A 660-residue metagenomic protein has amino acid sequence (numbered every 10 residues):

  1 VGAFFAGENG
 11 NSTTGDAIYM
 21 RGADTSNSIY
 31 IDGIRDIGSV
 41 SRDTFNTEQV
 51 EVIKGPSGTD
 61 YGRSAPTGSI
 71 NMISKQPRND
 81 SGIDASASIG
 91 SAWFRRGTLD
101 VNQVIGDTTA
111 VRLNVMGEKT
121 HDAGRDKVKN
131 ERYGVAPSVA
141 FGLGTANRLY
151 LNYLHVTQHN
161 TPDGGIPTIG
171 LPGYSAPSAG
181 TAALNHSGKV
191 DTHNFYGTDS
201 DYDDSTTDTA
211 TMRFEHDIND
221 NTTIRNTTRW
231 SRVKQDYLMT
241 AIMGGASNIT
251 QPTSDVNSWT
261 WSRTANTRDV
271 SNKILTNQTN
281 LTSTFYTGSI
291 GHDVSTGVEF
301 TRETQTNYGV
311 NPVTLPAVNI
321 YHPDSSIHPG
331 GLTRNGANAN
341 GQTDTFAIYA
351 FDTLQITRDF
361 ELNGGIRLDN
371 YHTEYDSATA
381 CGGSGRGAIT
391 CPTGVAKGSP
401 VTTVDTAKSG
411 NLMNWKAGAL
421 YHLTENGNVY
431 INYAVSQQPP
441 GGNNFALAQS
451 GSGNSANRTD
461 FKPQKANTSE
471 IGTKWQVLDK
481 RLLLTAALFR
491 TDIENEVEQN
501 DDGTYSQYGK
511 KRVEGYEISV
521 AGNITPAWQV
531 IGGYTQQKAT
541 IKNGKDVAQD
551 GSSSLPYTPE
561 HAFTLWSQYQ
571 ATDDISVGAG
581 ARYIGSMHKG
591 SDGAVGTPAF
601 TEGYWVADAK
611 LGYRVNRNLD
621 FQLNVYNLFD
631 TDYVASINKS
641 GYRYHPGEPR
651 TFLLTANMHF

Functional and structural regions predicted by a protein language model:
V1-D80, I471: Acidic, small-polar-rich N-terminal luminal/periplasmic segments of exported/outer-membrane proteins
F45-E48, T59-V135, L143-R148, D208 (+2 more regions): Outer-membrane beta-barrel translocator/receptor signature
E118-A123, V135-D217, Q235-N272, L315-T345 (+1 more regions): Acidic/polar loop-and-plug regions of large Gram-negative outer-membrane beta-barrel proteins
A140-G142, N272, G291-D293, E299-E303 (+6 more regions): Structural signature of Gram-negative outer-membrane beta-barrels, strongest in the C-terminal barrel of TonB-dependent
A210-R232, R263-A378: Face-selective signature of the C-terminal outer-membrane beta-barrel domain
E215-N219, T223-R229, V233-Y237, N428-Y430 (+2 more regions): Membrane-embedded beta-barrel scaffold of Gram-negative outer-membrane proteins
T485-D492, Q507-A594, F629, T655-H659: Gram-negative outer-membrane beta-barrel transporters
T525, Y583-D592, G612-F660: C-terminal beta-signal and adjacent terminal beta-strands/loops of Gram-negative outer-membrane beta-barrel proteins
